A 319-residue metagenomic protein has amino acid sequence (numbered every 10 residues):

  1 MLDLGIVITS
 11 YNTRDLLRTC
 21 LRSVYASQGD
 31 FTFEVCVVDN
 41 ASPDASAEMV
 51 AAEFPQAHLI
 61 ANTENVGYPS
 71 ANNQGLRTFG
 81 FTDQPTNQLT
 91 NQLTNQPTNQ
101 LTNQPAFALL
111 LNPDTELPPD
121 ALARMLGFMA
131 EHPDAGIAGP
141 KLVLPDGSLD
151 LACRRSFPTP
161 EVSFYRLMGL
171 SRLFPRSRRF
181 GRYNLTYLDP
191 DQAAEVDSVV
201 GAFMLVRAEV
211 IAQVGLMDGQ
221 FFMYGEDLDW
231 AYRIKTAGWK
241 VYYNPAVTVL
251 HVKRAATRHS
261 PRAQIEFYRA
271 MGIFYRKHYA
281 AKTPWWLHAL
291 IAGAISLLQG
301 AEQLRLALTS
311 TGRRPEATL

Functional and structural regions predicted by a protein language model:
R22-T32: Short, acidic, metal-binding catalytic loop of nucleotide-sugar glycosyltransferases
S23, D39-E48, E64: A conserved acidic beta->alpha catalytic loop
N62-Q84, Q88, N99-Q100, R124: Glycine-rich, basic loop-to-helix element that forms the pyrophosphate-binding segment of sugar-nucleotide handling
N103-E116: Short beta-strand-to-loop acidic/aromatic patch adjacent to the donor-nucleotide binding site
P118-A152: Conserved donor NDP-sugar-binding/catalytic core segment of glycosyltransferases
F157-V196: Short, flexible, basic/aromatic active-site loop/helix in glycosyltransferases
L188-T248: A short, conserved alpha-helix in the catalytic core of glycosyltransferases
D229-T309: Active-site-adjacent helix/loop segment of glycosyltransferases that harbors family-specific signature motifs
